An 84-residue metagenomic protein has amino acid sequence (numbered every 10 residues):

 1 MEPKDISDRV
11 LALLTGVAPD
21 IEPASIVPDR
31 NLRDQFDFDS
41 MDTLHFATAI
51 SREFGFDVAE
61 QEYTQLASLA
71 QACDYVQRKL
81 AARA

Functional and structural regions predicted by a protein language model:
E2-F38, H45-T48, R52-A84: Phosphopantetheine-dependent thiolation modules in NRPS/PKS and related acyl-activating systems
